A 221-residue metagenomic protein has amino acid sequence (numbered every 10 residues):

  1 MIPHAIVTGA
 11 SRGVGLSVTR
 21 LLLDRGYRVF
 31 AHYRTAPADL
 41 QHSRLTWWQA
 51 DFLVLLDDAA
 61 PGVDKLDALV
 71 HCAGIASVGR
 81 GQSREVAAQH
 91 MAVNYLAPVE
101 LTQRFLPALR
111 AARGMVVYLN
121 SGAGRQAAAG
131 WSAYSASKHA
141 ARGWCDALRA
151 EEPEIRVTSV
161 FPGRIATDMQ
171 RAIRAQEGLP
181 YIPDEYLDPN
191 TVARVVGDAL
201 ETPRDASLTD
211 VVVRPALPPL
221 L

Functional and structural regions predicted by a protein language model:
S11, G15, T19: N-terminal Rossmann NAD(P)H-binding glycine-rich loop of SDR-like oxidoreductase domains
C72-V78: Conserved NAD(P)H cofactor-binding loop of Rossmann-fold oxidoreductase domains
R80-M91: Short alpha-helical oligomerization interface
Q82, A127-S135, A147: Active-site loop-to-helix junction immediately N-terminal to the catalytic Tyr of the SDR YXXXK motif in Rossmann-fold
T102, S137: Active-site helix of classical SDR
S121: Residue(s) in the substrate-gating loop at a strand-loop-helix junction that position the organic substrate next
I155, S159-V160, G178-L221: C-terminal helical subdomain
